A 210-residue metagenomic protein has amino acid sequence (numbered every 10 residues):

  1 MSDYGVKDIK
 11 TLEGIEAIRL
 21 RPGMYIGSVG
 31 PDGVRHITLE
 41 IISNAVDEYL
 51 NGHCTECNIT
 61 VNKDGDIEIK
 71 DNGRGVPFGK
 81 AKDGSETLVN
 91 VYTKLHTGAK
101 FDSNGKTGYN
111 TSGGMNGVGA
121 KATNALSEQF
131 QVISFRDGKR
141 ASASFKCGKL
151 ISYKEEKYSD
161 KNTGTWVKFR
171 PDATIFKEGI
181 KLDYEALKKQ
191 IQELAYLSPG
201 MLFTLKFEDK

Functional and structural regions predicted by a protein language model:
M1-D8, K63-T87, A99-K210: GHKL-type ATPase core
M1-I42, V46, K82, N90-Y92 (+1 more regions): Bergerat-fold GHKL ATPase/HATPase_c domain
G30-V34, V61, M115: Secondary-structure capping and boundary motifs in well-ordered enzyme cores
D32-C57, G119-L126: Conserved ATP-binding N-box helix of the HATPase_c
H36, H96, N116: Histidine-centered active-site/metal-ligand motif
I41-C54, N62-V76: Core mixed alpha/beta domains of very large multi-subunit molecular machines
T93-A99: Glycine-/small-residue-rich beta-strand-loop submotif within the FAD-binding core of flavoenzymes
